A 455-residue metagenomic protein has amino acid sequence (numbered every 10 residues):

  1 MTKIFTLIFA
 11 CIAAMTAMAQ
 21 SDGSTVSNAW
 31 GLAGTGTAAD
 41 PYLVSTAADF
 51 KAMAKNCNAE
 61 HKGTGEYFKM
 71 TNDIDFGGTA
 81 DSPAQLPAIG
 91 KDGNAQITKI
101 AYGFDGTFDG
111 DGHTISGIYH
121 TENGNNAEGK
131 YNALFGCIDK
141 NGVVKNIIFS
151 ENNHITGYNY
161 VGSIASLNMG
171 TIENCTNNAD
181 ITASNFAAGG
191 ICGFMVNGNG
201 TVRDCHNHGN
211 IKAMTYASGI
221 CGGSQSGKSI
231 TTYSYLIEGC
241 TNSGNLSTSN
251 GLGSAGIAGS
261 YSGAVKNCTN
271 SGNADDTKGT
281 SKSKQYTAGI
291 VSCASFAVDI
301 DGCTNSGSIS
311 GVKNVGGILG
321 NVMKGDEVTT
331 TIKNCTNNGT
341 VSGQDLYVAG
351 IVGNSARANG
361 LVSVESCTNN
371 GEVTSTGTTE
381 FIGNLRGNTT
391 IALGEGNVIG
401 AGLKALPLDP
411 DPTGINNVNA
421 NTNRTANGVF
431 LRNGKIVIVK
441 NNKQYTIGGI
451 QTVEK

Functional and structural regions predicted by a protein language model:
M1-Q20, L167: Bacterial Sec-dependent N-terminal signal peptides
I4-I8, D22-S24, W30-G31, I447-V453: Enriched but not universal
I4-I8, V44, I436-I438: Terminal non-domain segments
M15, G414-K455: C-terminal outer-membrane/trafficking sorting elements
Q20-I415: Surface-exposed repetitive/solenoidal architectures
